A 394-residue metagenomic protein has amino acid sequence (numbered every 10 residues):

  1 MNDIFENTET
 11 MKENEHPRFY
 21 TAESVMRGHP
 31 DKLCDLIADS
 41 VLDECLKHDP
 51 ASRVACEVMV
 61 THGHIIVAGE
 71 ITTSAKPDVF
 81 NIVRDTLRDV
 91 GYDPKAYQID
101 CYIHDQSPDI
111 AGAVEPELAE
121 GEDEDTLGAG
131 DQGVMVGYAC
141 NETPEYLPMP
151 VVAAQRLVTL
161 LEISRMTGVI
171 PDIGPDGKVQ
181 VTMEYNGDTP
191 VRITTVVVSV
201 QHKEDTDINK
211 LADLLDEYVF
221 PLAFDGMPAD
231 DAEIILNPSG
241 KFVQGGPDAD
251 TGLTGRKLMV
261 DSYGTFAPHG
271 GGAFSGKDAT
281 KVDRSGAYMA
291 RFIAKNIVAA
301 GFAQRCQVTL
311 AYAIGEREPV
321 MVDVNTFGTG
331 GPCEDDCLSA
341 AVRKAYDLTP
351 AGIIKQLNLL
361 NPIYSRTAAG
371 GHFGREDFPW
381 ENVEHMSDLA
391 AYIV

Functional and structural regions predicted by a protein language model:
N2-A55: N-terminal, positively charged regions that mediate nucleic acid binding
T21, N81, R88, P94-Q244 (+1 more regions): Glycine-rich, mobile lid/loop segments that gate access to catalytic sites or pores
E23-V25, H29-C34, G128-T143, V243-A267 (+2 more regions): Conserved phosphate/anionic-ligand binding catalytic regions in large, soluble enzymes, centered on
R27-L46, E142-T159, K277-G301: Alpha-helical support elements that line or immediately flank enzyme active sites and cofactor-binding pockets
S52-C56, G177-M183, A232-L236, A303-A313: A short glycine-rich, hydrophobically flanked beta-strand micro-motif that places a catalytic Asp/Glu for divalent metal
A55-T73, I314-E318: Short, charge-patterned binding micro-sites
T61, R305, Y312-V394: Internal helix-turn-beta structural module
T206-A299: Glycine-rich anion/phosphate-binding loop at the beta-strand->alpha-helix junction
